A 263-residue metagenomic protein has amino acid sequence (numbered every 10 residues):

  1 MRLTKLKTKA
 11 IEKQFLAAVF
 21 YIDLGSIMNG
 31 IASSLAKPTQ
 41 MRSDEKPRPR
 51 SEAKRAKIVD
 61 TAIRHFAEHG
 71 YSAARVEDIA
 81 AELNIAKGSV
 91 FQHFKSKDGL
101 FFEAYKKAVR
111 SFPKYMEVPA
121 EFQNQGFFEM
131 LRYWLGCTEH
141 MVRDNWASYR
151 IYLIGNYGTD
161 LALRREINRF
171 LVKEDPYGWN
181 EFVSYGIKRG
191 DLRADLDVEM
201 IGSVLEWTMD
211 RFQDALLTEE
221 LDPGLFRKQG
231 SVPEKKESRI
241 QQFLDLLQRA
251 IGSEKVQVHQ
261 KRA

Functional and structural regions predicted by a protein language model:
M1-R42, H140, K173-R189, W207-A263: C-terminal peripheral helix-coil segments that are non-catalytic and often amphipathic
R2-H69, A74-I85, G99: Basic, helix-initiating cap at the start of DNA-binding domains
E52-D60, S72-A73, N84, H93-E117 (+4 more regions): An amphipathic alpha-helix adjacent to DNA-recognition modules
S72-A73, L192, L196: Short, charged helix-capping/linker segments at alpha-helix termini
G88: Key DNA-contact positions within bacterial/archaeal DNA-binding proteins
E103, V118-A147, V198-L205, E237-I240 (+1 more regions): Hydrophobic alpha-helical connector segments
R110-E117, Q125, D144, A162-D191 (+4 more regions): Amphipathic alpha-helical packing segments from all-alpha helical-bundle domains
V142-L163, A215-L225: Amphipathic alpha-helical segments used for helix-helix packing
